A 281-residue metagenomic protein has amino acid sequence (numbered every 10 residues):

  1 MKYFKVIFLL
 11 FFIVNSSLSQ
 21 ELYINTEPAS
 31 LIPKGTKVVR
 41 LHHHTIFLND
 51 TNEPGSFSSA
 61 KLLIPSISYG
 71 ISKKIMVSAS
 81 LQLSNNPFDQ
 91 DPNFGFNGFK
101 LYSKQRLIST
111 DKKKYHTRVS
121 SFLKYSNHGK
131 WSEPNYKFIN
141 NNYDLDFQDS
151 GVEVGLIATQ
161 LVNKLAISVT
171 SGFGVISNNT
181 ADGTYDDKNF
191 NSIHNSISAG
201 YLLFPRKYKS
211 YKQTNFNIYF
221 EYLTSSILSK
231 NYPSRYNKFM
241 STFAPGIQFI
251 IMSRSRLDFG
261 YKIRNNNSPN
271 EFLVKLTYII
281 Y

Functional and structural regions predicted by a protein language model:
K2-L9: Sec-dependent signal peptide recognition, specifically the positively charged N-region followed immediately by
Y3, N265-V274: Short glycine/proline-enriched turn or capping motifs at secondary-structure junctions
I13-S16: N-terminal signal peptide c-region/cleavage motif recognized by signal peptidases
S19-N163, V169, G174-I176, D187-G246 (+2 more regions): Transmembrane beta-barrel domains of Gram-negative outer membranes and organellar outer membranes
